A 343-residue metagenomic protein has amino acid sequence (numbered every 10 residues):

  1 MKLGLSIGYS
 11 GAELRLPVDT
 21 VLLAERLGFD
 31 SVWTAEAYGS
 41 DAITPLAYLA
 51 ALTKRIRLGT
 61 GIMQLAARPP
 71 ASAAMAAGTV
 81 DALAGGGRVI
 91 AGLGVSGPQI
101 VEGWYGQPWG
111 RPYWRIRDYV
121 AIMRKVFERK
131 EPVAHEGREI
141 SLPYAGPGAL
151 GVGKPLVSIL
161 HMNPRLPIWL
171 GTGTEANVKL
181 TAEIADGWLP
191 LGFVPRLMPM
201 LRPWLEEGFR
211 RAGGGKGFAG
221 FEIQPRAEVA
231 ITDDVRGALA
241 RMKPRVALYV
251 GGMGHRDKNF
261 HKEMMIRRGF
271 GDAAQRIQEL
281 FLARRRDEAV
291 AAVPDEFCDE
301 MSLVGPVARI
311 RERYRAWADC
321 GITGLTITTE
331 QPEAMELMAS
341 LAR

Functional and structural regions predicted by a protein language model:
M1-R343: Active-site-adjacent structural elements that line small-molecule/cofactor binding pockets in enzymes
